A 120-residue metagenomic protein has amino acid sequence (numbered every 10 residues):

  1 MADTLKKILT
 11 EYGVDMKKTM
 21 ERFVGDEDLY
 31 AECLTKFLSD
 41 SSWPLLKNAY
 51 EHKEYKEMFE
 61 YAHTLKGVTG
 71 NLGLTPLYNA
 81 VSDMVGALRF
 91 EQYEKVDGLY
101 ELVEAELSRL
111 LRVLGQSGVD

Functional and structural regions predicted by a protein language model:
M1-D120: Two-component system phosphorelay core
